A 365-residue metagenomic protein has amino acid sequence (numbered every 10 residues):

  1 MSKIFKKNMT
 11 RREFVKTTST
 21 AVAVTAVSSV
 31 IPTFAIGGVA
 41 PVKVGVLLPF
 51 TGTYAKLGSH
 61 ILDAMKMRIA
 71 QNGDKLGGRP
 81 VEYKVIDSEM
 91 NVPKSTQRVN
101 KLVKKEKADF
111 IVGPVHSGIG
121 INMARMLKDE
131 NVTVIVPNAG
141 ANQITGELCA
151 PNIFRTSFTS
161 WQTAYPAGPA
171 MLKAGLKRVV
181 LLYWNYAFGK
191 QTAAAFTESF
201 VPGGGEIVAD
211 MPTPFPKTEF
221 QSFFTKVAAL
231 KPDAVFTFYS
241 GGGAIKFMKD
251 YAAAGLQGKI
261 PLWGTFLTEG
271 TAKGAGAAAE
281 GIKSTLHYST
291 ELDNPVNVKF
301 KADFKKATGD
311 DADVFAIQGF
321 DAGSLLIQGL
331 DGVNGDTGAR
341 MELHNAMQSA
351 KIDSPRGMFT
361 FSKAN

Functional and structural regions predicted by a protein language model:
S2-S19, V27-N365: Extracytosolic ligand-binding ectodomains
